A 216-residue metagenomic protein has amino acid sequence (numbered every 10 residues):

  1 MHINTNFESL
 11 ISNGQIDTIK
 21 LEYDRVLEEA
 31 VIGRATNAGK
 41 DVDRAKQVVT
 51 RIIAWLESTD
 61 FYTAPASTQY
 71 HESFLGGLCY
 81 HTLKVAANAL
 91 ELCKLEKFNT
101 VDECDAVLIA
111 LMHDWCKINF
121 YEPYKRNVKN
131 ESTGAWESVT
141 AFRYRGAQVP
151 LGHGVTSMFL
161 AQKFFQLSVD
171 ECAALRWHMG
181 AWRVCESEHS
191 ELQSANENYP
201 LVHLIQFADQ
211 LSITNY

Functional and structural regions predicted by a protein language model:
M1-A64: Non-catalytic interface/linker regions that flank or bridge core catalytic/transmembrane domains
V49-S58, H71-L83: All-alpha helical catalytic cores of prenyl diphosphate-utilizing isoprenoid enzymes
A66-Y80, A87, L92-N215: Divalent metal-dependent catalytic cores for phosphoryl transfer on phosphate-bearing substrates
